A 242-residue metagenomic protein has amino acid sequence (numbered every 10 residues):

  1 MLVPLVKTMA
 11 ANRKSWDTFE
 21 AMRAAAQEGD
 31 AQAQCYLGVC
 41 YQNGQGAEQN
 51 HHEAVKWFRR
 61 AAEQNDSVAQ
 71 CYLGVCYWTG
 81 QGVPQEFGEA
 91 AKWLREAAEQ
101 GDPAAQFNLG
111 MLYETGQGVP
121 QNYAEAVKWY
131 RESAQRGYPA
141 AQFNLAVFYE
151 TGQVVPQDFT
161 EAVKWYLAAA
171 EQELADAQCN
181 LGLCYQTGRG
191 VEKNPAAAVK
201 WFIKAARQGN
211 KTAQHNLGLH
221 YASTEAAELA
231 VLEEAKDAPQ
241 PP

Functional and structural regions predicted by a protein language model:
L2-N43: N-terminal segments that cap or nucleate solenoid repeat domains
A10-D17, Q214-P242: Terminal, low-structured helical/coil segments at or just beyond the last alpha-helical repeat
Q27-D30, N43-Q45, N50, Q64-D66 (+14 more regions): Short helix-capping/linker turns of helical repeat alpha-solenoids
C35, Q64, C71, Q100 (+5 more regions): Cationic, low-complexity basic patches in intrinsically disordered or flexible, solvent-exposed regions
Y36-N43, Y72-T79, N108-T115, N144-T151 (+2 more regions): Hydrophobic face of amphipathic alpha-helices that form TPR/SEL1-like repeat modules and related alpha-solenoid
